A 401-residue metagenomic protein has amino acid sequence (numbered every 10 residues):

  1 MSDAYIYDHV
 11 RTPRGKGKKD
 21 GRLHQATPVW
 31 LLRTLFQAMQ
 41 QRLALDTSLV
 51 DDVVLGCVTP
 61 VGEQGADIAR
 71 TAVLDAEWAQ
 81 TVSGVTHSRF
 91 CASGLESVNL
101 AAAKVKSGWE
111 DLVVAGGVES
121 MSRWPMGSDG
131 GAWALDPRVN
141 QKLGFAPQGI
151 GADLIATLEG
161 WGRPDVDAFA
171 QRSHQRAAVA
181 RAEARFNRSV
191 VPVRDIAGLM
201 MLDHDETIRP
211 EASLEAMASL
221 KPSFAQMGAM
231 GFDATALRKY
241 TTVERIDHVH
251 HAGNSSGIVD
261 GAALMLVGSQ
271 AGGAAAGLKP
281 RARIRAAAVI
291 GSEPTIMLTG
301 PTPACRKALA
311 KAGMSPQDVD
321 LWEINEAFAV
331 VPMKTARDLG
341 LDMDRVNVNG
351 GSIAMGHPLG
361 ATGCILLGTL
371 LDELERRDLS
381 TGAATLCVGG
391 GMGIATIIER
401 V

Functional and structural regions predicted by a protein language model:
M1-G17: N-terminal amphipathic/basic leader segments beginning at the initiator methionine
V10-P13, H24-Q25, V29-T34, R42 (+4 more regions): N-terminal extracellular/periplasmic Venus flytrap/periplasmic-binding protein-like
T12, K16-K19, A103-E159, A229: Glycine-rich loop/linker segments at domain edges
R14-Q41, T59-G62, V85-N99, D111 (+8 more regions): Active-site pocket-shaping loop/turn-to-helix segments
R22-L112, V118-A134, V190-H204, T295-I296 (+1 more regions): Conserved beta-ketoacyl condensing-enzyme motif
A26, C57-D111, K142-I150, A218-G257 (+3 more regions): Conserved catalytic cysteine-centered active-site region of acyl-thioester-dependent Claisen-condensing enzymes
H87-V118, A156-F186, M265-A271, A336-R337 (+2 more regions): Active-site-proximal alpha-helical scaffold in enzymes
